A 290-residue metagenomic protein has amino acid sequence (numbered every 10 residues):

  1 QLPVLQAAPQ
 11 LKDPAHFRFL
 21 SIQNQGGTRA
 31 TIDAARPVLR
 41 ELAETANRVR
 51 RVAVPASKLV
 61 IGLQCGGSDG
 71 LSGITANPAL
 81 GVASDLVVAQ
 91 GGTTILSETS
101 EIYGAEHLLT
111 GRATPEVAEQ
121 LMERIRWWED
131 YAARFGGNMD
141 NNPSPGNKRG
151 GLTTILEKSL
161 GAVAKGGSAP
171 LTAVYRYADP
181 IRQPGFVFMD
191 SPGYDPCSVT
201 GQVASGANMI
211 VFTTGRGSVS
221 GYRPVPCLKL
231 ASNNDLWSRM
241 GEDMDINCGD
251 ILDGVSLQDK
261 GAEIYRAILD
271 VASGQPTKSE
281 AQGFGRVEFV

Functional and structural regions predicted by a protein language model:
Q1-M209, R216-V290: Metallocofactor- and cofactor-centric catalytic cores in central/energy metabolism, strongly enriched
